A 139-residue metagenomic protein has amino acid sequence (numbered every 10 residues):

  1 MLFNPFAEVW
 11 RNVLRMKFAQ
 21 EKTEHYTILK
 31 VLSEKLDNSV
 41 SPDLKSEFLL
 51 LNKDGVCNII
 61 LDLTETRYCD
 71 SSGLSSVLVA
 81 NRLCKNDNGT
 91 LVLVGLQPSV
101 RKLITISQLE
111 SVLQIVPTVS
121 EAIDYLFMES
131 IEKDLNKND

Functional and structural regions predicted by a protein language model:
L2-K30: Short beta-strand/loop segment at the start of cytosolic alpha/beta domains
F3-F6, W10, L93, L103 (+1 more regions): Low-complexity, intrinsically disordered short peptide segments enriched in small/polar/basic residues
L14-M16, E110-I123: A short, terminal or domain-edge coil/loop segment
A19-L49: STAS-typified acidic loop motif
E21, V94, V116: General small-molecule cofactor/ligand-binding pocket signal
T23-H25, P98, S120: Residues that form or immediately flank small-molecule/cofactor binding pockets and catalytic motifs
N38-L113: Amphipathic alpha-helical interaction surfaces in cytosolic regulatory modules
P117-D139: A charged, well-structured terminal subsegment
